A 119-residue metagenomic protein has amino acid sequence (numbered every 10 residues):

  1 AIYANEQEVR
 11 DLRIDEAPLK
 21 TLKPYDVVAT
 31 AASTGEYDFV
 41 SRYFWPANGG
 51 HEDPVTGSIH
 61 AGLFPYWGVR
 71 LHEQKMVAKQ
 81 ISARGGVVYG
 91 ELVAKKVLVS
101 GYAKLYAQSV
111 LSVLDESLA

Functional and structural regions predicted by a protein language model:
A1-A119: Active-site proximal loop and beta-alpha junction motif in alpha/beta enzyme cores
